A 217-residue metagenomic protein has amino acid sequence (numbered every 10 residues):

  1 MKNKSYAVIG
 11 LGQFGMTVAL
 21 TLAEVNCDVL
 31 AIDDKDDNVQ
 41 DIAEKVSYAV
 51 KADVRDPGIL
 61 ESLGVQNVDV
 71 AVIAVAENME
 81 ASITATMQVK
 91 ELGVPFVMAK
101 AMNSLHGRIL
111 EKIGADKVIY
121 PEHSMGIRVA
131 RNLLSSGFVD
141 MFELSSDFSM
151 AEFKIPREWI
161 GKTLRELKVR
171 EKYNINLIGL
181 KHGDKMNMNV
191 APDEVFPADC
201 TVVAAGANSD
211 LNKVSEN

Functional and structural regions predicted by a protein language model:
M1-N217: Cytosolic regulatory regions of ion transport systems
